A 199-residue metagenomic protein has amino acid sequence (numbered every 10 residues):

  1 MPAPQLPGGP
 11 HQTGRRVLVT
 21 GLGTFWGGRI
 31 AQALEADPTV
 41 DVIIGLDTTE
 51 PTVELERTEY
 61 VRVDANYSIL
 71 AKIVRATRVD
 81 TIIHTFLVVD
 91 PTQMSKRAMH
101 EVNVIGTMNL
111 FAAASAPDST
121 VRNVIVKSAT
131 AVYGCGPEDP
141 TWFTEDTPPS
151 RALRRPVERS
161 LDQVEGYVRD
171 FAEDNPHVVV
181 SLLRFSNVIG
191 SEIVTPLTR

Functional and structural regions predicted by a protein language model:
L6-D37: N-terminal Rossmann NAD(P)H-binding glycine-rich loop of SDR-like oxidoreductase domains
V63-I105, A116, C135: NAD(P)H-binding glycine-rich loop region in Rossmannoid oxidoreductase-like domains and their noncatalytic homologs
V89-D90, T130-G134, S186-I189: Active-site segment of SDR-like NAD(P)-dependent oxidoreductases
G106-N109, Q163-V164: Conserved cofactor-binding/catalytic machinery of classical short-chain dehydrogenase/reductase
M108-P156: Conserved Rossmann-fold NAD(P)-dependent oxidoreductase catalytic core, especially the SDR/UDP-sugar
L153-S181: Active-site Tyr-X1-5-Lys
D174-R199: NAD(P)-dependent short-chain dehydrogenase/reductase
